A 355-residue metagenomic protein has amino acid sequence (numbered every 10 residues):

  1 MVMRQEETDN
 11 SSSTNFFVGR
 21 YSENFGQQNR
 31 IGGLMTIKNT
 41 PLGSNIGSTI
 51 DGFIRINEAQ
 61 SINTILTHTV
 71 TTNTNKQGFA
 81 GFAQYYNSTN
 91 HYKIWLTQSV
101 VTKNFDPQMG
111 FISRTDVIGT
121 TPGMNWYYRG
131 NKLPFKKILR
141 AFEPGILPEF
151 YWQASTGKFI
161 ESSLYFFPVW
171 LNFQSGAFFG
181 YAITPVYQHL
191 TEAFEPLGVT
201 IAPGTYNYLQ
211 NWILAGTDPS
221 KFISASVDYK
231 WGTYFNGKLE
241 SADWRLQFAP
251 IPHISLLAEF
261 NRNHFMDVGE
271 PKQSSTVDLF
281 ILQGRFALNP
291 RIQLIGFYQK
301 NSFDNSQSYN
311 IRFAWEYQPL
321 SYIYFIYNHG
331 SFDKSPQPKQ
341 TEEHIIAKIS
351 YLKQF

Functional and structural regions predicted by a protein language model:
M1-G43, D51: A conserved hydrophobic secondary-structure block that centers on an alpha-helix together with its immediately flanking
G43-G47, F260: Contiguous transmembrane helix-bundle modules in multi-pass membrane proteins
F53, N57, I62-F355: Exposed, low-structure sequence patches enriched in small/polar residues
